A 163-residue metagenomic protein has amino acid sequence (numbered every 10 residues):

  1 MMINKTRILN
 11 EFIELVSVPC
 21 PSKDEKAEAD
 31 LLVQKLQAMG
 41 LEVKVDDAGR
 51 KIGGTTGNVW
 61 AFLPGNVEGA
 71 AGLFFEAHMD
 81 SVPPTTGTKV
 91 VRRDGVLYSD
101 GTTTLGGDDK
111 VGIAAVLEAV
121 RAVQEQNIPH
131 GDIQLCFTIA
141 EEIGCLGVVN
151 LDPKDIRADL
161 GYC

Functional and structural regions predicted by a protein language model:
M2-K23: N-terminal capping segment at the start of a domain
N4, V148-C163: Metal-dependent peptidase/peptidase-like ectodomains
E14, Q34-K35, A122: Alpha-helical scaffold elements within enzyme catalytic domains, especially in hydrolases
P21-G69: A non-catalytic alpha/beta surface segment that caps or lines the substrate-entry region of metallo-dependent hydrolase
A29, T55, F62, E68-F137 (+3 more regions): Active-site metal-coordination/substrate-binding segment of hydrolases, especially metallo-dependent peptidases
G144-L146: Glycine/threonine-rich beta-strand-loop-alpha-helix active-site module that forms ligand/phosphate-binding
